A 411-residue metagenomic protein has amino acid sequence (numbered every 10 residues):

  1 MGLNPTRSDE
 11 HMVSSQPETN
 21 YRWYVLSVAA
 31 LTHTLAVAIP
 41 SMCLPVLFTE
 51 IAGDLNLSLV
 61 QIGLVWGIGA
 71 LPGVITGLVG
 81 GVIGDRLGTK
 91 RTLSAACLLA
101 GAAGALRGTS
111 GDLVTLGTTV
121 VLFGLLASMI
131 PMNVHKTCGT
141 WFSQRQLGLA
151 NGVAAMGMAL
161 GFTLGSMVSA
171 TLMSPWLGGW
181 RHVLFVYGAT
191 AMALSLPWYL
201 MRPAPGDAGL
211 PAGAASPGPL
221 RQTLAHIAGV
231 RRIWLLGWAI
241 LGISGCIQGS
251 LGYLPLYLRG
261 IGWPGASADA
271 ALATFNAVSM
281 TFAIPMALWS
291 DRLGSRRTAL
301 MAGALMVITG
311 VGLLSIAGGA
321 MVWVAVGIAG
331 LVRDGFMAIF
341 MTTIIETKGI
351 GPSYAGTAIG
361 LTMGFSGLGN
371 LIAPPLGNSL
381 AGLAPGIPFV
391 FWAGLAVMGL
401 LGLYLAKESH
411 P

Functional and structural regions predicted by a protein language model:
L44-P45, R231-A273, V278-A283: Extracytoplasmic gate region of multi-pass secondary transporters
I75-L113: Conserved MFS/SLC helix-loop-helix module at the cytosolic interface between two early adjacent transmembrane helices
R86-A96, D291-A304: Cytoplasmic membrane-interface "Motif A"-like loop-to-helix N-cap segments of 12-TM Major Facilitator Superfamily
T119-M158: Cytoplasmic helix-loop-helix junction between adjacent transmembrane helices in 12-TM secondary transporters
M129-F142, G335-G349: Intracellular juxtamembrane helix-capping segments at the cytosolic ends of symmetry-related transmembrane helices
A154-P203: Helix-loop-helix hairpin linking two adjacent transmembrane segments in secondary transporters
Y199-Q222: Flexible cytoplasmic inter-helical loops of multi-pass small-molecule transporters
G351-L383: A late C-terminal transmembrane helix in Major Facilitator Superfamily
